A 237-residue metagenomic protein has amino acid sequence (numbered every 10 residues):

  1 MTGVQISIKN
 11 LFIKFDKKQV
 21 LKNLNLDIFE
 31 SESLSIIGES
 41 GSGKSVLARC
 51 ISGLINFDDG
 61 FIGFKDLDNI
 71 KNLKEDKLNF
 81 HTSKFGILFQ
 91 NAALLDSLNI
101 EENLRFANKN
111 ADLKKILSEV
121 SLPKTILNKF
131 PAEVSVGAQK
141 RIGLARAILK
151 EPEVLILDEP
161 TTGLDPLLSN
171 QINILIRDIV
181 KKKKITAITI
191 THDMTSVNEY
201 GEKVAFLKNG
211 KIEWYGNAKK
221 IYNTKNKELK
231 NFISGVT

Functional and structural regions predicted by a protein language model:
S52: Helix-to-loop junction immediately C-terminal to a conserved catalytic motif
N69-G86, I221-T224: ABC ATPase NBD coupling module
F130-V134, A138: Conserved ABC ATPase signature
L155-D158: Catalytic Walker B motif of ABC-type/P-loop ATPase nucleotide-binding domains
P166-L168: Helix N-cap at the start of a conserved alpha-helix in ABC-type nucleotide-binding domains
T191-H192: H-loop/switch region of ABC-family ATPase nucleotide-binding domains
V197-E199: A short, surface-exposed alpha-helical micro-motif characterized by mixed small hydrophobic and charged/polar residues
